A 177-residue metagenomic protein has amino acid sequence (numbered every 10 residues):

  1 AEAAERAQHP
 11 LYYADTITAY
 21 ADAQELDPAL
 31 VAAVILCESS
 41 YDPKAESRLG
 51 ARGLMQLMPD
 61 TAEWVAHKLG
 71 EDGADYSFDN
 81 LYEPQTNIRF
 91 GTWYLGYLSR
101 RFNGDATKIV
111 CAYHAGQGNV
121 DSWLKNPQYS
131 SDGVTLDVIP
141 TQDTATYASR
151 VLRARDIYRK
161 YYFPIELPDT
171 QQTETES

Functional and structural regions predicted by a protein language model:
E2-S177: Catalytic glycan-binding domains that act on GlcNAc-containing polysaccharides
